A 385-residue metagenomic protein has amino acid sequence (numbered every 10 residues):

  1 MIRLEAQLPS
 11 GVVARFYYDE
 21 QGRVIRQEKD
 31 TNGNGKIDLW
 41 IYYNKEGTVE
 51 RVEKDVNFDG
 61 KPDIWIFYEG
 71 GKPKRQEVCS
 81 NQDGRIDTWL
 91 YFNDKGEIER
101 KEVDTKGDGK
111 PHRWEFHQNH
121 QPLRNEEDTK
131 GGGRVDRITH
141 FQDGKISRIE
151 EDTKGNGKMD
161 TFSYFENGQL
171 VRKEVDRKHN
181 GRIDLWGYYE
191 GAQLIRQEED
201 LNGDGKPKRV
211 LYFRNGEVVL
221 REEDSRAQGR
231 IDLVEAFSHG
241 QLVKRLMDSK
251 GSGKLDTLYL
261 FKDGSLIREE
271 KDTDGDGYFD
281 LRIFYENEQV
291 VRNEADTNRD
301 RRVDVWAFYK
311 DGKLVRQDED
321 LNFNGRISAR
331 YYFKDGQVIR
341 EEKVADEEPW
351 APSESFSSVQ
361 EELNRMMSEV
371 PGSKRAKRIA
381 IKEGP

Functional and structural regions predicted by a protein language model:
M1-R51, G70-G71, G96, D143-S147 (+5 more regions): N-terminal targeting and processing segments
S10-G11, G33-I37, F58-P62, Q82-I86 (+11 more regions): Acidic, glycine-anchored loop motifs typical of Ca2+
F16, D38-I41, D63-I66, D87-L90 (+14 more regions): Conserved positions within tandem-repeat grammars
Y17, E28-N32, E53-N57, I66 (+12 more regions): Acidic, divalent-cation-chelating loop motifs in proteins
Y91, G96-E99, F116-N119, H140-K145 (+9 more regions): Pro/Ala/Gly-rich low-complexity, hydrophilic intrinsically disordered segments
T105, K110-P111, Q121, T129 (+13 more regions): Thr-biased low-complexity repeat/linker tracts and other Thr-enriched repetitive architectures
H179, L201-G203, P207, L211-R214 (+1 more regions): Eukaryotic tandem repeat interaction scaffolds
R282-R340: Ankyrin-repeat and related helical/solenoid repeat scaffolds used for protein-protein interactions
